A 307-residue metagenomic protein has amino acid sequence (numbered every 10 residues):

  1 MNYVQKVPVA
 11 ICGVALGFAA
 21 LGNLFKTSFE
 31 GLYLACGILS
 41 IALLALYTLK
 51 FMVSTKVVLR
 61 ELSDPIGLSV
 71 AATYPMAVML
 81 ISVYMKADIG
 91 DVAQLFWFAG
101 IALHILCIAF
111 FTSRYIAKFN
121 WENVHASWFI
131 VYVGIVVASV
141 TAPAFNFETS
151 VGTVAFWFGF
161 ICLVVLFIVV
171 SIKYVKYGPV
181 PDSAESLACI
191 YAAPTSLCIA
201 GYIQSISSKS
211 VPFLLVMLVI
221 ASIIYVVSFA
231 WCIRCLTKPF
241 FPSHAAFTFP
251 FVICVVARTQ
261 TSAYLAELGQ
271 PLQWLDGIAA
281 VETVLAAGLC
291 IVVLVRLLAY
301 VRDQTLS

Functional and structural regions predicted by a protein language model:
M1-A20, T55-L80, W97-G100, R114-V140 (+6 more regions): Juxtamembrane helix-loop boundaries in multi-pass membrane proteins
M1-L49, V53: N-terminal signal-anchor module of multipass membrane proteins
N23-G31, V83-L95, V140-T153, Y202-F213 (+1 more regions): Helix-coil boundary and interhelical linker segments in multi-pass alpha-helical membrane proteins
G31-A45, G90-I105, S150-V165, V211-I223 (+1 more regions): Structural signature of hydrophobic alpha-helical transmembrane segments
C107-F111, V140-P143, V165-Y174, L197-Q204 (+1 more regions): Alpha-helical transmembrane segments in multipass membrane proteins, preferentially the mid-helix core
Y132-V175: Loop-centered beta-sheet repeat module
F160-L218: Aromatic-anchored, glycine/proline-accented short structural segments that stabilize local strand-turns or short
